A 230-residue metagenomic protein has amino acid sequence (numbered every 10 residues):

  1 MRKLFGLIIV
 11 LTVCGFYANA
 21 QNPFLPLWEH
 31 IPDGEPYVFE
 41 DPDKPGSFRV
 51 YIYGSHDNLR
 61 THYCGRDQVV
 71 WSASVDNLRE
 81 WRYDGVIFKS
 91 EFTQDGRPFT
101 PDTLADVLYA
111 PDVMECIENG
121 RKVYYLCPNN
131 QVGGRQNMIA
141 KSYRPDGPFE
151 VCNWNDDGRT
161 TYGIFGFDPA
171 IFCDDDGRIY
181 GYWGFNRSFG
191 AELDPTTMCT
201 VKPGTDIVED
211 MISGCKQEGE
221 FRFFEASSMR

Functional and structural regions predicted by a protein language model:
R2-K3, R230: Basic side chains
K3-F16: Sec-dependent N-terminal signal peptides
A20-R230: Carbohydrate-active catalytic/glycan-binding domains of CAZyme proteins, especially the secreted or lumenal ectodomains
